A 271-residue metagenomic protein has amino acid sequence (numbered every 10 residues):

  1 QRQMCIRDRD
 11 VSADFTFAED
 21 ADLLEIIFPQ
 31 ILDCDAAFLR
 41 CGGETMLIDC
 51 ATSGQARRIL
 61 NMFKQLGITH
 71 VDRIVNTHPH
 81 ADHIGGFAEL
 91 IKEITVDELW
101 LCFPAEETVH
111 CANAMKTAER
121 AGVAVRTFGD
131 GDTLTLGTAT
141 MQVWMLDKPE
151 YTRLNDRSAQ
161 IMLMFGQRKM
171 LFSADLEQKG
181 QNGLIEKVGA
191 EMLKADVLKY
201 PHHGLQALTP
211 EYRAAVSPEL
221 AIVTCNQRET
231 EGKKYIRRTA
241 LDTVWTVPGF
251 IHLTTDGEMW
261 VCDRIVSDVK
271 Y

Functional and structural regions predicted by a protein language model:
Q3, R7-Y271: Non-globular, low-confidence helical/coil segments that flank catalytic cores
